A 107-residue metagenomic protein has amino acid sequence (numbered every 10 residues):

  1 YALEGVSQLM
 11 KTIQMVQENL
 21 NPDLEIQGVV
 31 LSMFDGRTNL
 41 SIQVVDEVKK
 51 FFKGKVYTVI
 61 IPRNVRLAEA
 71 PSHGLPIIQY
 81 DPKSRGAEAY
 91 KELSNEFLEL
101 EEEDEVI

Functional and structural regions predicted by a protein language model:
Y1-V65: Conserved catalytic-core segment of NTP-binding enzymes
Q27, E69-S72: Generic signal for short, ordered secondary-structure residues within or immediately flanking folded domains
P62, A68, I78: Nucleotide phosphate-binding site architecture
P71-E92: C-terminal boundary of histidine-terminating zinc-finger modules
L93-F97: Hydrophobic "lid"/C-terminal helical patch of Rossmann-like NAD(P)-dependent dehydrogenase/epimerase domains
L98-I107: Generic C-terminal helix-cap and adjacent flexible tail
